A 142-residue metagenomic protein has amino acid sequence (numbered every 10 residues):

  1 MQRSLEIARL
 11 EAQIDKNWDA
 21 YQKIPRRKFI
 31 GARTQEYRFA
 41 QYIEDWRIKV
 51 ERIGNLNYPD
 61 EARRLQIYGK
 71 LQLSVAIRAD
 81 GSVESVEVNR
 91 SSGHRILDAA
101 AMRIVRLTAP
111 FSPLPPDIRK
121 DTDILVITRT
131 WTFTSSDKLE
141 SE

Functional and structural regions predicted by a protein language model:
M1-I30, E51-G54, R78-R90, A99-P113 (+1 more regions): Conserved "boundary/linchpin" sites in short secondary-structure elements
S4, A8, R33, Y37-E44 (+1 more regions): Soluble non-cytosolic domains of exported or imported proteins
D45, N57, A100: Short Gly/charged-rich anion-binding patches and loops
Y58-R63, D117: Surface-exposed patches in mature extracellular/periplasmic domains of secreted proteins
I67-L71: Short, small/polar residue-rich loop motifs at catalytic or cofactor-binding pockets
